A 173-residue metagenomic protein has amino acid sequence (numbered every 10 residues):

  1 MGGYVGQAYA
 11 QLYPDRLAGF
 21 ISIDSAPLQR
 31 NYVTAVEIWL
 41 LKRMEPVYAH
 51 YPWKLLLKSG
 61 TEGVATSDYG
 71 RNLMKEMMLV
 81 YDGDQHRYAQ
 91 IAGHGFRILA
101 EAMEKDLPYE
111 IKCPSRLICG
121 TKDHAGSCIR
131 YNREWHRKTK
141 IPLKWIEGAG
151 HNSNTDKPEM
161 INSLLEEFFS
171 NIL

Functional and structural regions predicted by a protein language model:
M1, S25, G148: Active-site loop/turn elements of alpha/beta-hydrolase fold enzymes, especially the short glycine-/histidine-rich
G2, G6: Gly/Ala-rich beta-loop-alpha elbow adjacent to hydrolase catalytic centers
Q7-L12, A18-H50: Flexible "cap/lid" loop of the alpha/beta hydrolase fold
R16, I111, K138-T139: Short, structured coil segments at secondary-structure junctions
N31-V33, Y51-E110: Conserved alpha/beta-hydrolase catalytic His-Asp/Glu region
N31-V36, I129-Y131, D156-P158: Short aromatic-enriched loop/helix-cap "lid" or pocket-rim segments at secondary-structure transitions that line
S115-A149, T155: Conserved loop-alpha-helix segment in the C-terminal half of the alpha/beta-hydrolase fold that carries the catalytic
T155-F169: Post-His helix in hydrolase/transferase enzymes
